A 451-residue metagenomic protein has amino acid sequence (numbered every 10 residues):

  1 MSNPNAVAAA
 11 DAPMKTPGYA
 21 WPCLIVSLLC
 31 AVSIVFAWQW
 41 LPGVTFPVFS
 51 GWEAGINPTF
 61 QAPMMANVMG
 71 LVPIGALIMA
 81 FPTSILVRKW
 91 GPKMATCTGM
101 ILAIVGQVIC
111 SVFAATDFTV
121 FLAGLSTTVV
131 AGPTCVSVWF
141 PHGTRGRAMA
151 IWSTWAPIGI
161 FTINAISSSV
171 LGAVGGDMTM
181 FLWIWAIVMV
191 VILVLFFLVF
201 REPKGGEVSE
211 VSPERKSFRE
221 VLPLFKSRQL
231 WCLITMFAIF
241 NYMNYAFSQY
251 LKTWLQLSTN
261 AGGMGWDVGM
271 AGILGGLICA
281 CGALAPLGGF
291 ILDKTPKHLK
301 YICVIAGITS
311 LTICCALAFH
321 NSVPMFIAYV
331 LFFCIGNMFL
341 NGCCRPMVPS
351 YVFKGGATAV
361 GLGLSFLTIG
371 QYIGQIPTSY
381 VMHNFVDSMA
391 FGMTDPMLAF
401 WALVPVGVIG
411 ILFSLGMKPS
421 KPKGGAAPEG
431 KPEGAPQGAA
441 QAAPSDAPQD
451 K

Functional and structural regions predicted by a protein language model:
P42-G43, R228-P286, N341, T378-S379: Extracytoplasmic gate region of multi-pass secondary transporters
I78-P92, A285-K297: Helix-to-loop junctions at the C-terminal end of transmembrane segments in multipass secondary transporters
K89-M100, D293-G307: Cytoplasmic membrane-interface "Motif A"-like loop-to-helix N-cap segments of 12-TM Major Facilitator Superfamily
I101-A115, I308-N321: C-terminal ends and interior cores of transmembrane alpha-helices in multi-pass membrane transporters/permeases
A123-T154: Cytoplasmic helix-loop-helix junction between adjacent transmembrane helices in 12-TM secondary transporters
F200-E220, K423-G434: Flexible cytoplasmic inter-helical loops of multi-pass small-molecule transporters
P296-C344: C-terminal transmembrane helical hairpin of 12-TM major facilitator-type secondary transporters
V352-M389: A late C-terminal transmembrane helix in Major Facilitator Superfamily
